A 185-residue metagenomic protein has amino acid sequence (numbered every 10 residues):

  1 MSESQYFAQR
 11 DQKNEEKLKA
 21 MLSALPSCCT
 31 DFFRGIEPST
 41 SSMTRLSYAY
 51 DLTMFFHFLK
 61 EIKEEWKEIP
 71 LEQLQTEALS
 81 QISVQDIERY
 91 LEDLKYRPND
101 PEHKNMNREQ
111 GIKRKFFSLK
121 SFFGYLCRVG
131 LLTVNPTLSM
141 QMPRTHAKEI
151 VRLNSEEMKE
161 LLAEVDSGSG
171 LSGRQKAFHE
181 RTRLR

Functional and structural regions predicted by a protein language model:
M1-R185: Conserved catalytic core of the tyrosine transesterase superfamily
